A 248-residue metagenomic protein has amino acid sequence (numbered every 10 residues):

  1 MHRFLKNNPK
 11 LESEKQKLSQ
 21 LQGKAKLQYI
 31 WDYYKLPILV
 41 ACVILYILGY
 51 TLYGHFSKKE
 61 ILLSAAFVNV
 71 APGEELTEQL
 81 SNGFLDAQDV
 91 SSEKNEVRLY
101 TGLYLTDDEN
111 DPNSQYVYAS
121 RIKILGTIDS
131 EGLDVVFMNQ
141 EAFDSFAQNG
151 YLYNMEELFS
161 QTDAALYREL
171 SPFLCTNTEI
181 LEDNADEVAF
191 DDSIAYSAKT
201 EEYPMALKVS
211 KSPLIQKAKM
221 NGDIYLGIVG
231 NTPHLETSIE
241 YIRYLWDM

Functional and structural regions predicted by a protein language model:
M1-N7: N-terminal targeting leaders characterized by basic, low-complexity, disordered sequences that direct proteins
E12-K24: Short, membrane-interfacial amphipathic segments enriched in basic
Y33-H55: Hydrophobic membrane-insertion alpha-helices, especially the h-region of bacterial N-terminal signal peptides
I61-A71, E96-Y100: Short, well-ordered beta-strand elements
S81-V135: Extracytoplasmic/periplasmic/luminal assembly and interaction segments in envelope/secretory/respiratory proteins
N113, Y118-A195: Extracytoplasmic "Venus flytrap"/periplasmic binding protein-like
K219-H234: A bilobed periplasmic-binding-protein/Venus flytrap-type ligand-binding module shared by bacterial periplasmic
H234-Y244: Short amphipathic alpha-helical coupling segments at ligand-binding clamshell hinges and other catalytic/signaling
